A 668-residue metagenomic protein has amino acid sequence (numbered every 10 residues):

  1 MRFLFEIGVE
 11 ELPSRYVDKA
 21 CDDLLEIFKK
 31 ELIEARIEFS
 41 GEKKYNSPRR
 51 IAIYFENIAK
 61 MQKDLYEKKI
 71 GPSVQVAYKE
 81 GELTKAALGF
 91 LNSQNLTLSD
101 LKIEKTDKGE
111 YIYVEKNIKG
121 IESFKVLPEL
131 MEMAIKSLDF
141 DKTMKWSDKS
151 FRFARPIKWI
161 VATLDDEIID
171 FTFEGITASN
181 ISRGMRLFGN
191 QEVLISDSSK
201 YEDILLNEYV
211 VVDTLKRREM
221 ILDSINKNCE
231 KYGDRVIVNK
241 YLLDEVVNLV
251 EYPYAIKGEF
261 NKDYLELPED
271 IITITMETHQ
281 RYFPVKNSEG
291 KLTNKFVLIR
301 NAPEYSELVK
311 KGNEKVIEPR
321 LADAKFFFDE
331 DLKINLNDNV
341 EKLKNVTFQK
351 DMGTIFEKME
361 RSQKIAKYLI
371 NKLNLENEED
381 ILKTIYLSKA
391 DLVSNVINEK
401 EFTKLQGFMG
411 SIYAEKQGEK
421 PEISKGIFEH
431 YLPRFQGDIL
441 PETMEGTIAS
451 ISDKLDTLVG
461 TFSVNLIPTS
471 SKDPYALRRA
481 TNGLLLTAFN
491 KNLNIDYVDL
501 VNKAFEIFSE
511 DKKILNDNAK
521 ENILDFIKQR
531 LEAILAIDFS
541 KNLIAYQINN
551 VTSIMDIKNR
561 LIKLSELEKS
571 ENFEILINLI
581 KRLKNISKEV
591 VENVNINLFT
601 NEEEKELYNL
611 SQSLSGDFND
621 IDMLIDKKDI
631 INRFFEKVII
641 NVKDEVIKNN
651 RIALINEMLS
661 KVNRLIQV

Functional and structural regions predicted by a protein language model:
M1-V668: Amphipathic alpha-helical "coupling" segments that flank catalytic cores
